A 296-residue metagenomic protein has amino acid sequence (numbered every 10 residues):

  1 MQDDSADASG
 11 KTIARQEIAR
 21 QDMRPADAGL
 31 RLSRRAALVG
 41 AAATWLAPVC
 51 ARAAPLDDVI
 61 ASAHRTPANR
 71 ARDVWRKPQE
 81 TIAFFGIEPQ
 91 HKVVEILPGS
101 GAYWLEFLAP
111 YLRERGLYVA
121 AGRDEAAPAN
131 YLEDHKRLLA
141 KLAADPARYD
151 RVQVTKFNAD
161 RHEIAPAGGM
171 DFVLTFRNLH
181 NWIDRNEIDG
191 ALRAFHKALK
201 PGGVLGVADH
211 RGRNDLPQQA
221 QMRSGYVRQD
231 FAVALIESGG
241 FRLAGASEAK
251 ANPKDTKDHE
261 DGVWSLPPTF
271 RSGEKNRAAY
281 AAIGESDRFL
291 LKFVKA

Functional and structural regions predicted by a protein language model:
D22-T44: N-terminal secretory signal peptides and thylakoid transit peptides that target proteins across membranes
V59-T81: Class I SAM-dependent methyltransferase Rossmann-like catalytic core, especially the SAM/SAH-binding loop
H91-G99: Conserved class I S-adenosyl-L-methionine
R113, I183, L199-K200: Helix-to-beta-strand junctions that scaffold the AdoMet/dcAdoMet cofactor pocket in Class I SAM-dependent enzymes
I164-V173: A short acidic, Gly/Pro-enriched loop at the edge of an enzyme's catalytic core that lines a small-molecule cofactor
D189-P201: A short glycine-rich, Lys/Arg-flanked "PGG" loop and its adjoining helix->strand segment in the class I
G202-D209: Conserved beta-strand signature within the Rossmann-like core of class I S-adenosyl-L-methionine
H259-A296: Core SAM-dependent methyltransferase catalytic element
